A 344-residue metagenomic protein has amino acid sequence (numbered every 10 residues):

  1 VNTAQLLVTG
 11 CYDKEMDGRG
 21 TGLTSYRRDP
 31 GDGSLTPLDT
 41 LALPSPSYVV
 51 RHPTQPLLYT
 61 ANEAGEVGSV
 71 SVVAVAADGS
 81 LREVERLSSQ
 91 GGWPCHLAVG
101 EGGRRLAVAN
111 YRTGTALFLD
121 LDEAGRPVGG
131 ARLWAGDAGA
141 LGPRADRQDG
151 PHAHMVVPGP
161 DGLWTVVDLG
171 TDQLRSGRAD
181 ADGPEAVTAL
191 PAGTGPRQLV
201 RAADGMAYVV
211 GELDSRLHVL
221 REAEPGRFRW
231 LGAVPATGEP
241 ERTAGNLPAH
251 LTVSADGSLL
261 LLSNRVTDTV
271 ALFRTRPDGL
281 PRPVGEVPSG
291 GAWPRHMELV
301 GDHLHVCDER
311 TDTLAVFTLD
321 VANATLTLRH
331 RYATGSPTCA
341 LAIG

Functional and structural regions predicted by a protein language model:
T9-Y12, D17, T60-A64, V108-Y111 (+5 more regions): Conserved beta-strand positions in repeat-built beta-propeller and related beta-rich domains
M16, L23, E66-V70, G114-A116 (+4 more regions): Structural signal for beta-propeller blades
P30-L38, A77-V84, A124-R132, A181-A186 (+3 more regions): Beta-strand initiation motifs
T36-G103: Blade-loop segments of beta-propeller domains
L43-P53, Q90-E101, R105, D137-P160 (+4 more regions): Beta-rich, blade/repeat-based domains predominating in secreted/periplasmic proteins but also intracellular
G162-S215: Loop-centered beta-sheet repeat module
A271-T318: C-terminal hydrophobic structural anchor segments that stabilize assembly/packing rather than catalytic chemistry
E309-L314, T327-G344: Blade-level signature of beta-propeller repeat domains, shared across WD40, Kelch, NHL, RCC1 and BNR/Asp-box propellers
